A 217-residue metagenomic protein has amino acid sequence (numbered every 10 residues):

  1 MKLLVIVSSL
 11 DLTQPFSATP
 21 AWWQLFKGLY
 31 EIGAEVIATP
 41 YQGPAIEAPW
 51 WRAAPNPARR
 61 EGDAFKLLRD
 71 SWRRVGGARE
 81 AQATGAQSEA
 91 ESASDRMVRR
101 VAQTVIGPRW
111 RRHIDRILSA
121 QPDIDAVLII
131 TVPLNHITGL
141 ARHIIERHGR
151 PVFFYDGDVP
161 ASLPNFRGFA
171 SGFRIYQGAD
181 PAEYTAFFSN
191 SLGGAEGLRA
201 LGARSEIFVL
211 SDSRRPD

Functional and structural regions predicted by a protein language model:
M1-L4: Extreme N-terminal starter segment of soluble prokaryotic enzymes
V7-S9, T13-K27, V36-L198, G202 (+1 more regions): Extended catalytic core of nucleotide-activated donor transferases of GT-like folds
Y30: Gly/Ala-rich phosphate-binding loop of Rossmann-like dinucleotide-binding domains, activating on the conserved
G33: Short glycine-rich hinge loops at helix-strand junctions in the catalytic core of two-component histidine kinases
S205-D212: Short hydrophobic/aromatic-enriched beta-strand-loop microsegments
